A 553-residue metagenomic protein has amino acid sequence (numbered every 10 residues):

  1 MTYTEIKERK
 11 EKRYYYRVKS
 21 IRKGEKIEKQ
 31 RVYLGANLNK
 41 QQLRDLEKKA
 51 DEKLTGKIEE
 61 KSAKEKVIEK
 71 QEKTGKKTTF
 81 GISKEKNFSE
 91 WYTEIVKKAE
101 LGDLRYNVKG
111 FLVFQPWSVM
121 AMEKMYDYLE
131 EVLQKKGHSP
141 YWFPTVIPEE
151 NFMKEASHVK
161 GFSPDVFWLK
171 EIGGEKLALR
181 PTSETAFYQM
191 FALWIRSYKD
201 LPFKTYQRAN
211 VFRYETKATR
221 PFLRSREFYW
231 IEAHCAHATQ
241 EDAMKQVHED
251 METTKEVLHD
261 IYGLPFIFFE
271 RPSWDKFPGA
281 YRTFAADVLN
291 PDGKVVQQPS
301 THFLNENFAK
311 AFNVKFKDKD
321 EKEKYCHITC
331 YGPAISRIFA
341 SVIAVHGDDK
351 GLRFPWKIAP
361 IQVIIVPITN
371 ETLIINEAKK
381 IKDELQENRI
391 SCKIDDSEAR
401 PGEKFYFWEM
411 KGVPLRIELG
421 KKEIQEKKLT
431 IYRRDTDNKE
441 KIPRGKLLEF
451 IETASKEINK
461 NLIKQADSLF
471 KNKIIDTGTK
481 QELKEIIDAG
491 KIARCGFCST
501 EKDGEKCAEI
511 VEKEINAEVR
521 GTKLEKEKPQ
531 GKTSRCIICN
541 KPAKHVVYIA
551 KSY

Functional and structural regions predicted by a protein language model:
M1-K70: Conserved glycine(s) in the ABC-transporter nucleotide-binding domain "signature"
E69-Y553: NTP/phosphate- and nucleic-acid-binding module
